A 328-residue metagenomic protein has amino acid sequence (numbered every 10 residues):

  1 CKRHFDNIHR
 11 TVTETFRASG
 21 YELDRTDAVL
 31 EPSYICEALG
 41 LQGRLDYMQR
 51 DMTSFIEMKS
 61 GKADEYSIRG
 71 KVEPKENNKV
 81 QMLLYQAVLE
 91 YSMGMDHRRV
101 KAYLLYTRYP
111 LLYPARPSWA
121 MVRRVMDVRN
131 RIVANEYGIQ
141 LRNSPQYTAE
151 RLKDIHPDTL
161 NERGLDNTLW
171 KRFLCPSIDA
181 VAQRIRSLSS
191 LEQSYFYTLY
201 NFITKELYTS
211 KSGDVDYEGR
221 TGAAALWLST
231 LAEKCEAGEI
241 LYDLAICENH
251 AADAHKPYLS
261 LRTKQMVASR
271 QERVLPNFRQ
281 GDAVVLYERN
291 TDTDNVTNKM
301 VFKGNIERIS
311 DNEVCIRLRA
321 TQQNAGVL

Functional and structural regions predicted by a protein language model:
C1-L30: A non-catalytic, helix-rich entry segment at domain boundaries
H4, I8, N78-Q81, N277: Hydrophobic (often cysteine-bearing) scaffold residues that line and stabilize catalytic clefts of nucleotide/cofactor
T15-L23, M93-R98, Q140-L141: Surface-exposed helix-capping loop/turn segments at secondary-structure junctions
R25-N130: Mg2+/Mn2+-dependent nuclease catalytic core
F55, M82, I132-N135, S144-P145 (+3 more regions): Terminal, basic amphipathic appendages of nucleotide-handling enzymes
K75, R186-S190, T230: Ser/Thr-centered flexible coil motifs
L105-G213: N-terminal intrinsically disordered, low-complexity, charge/repeat-rich segments that act as generic
Y197-L328: Conserved ASCE P-loop ATPase motor domains encompassing nucleic-acid-directed helicases/translocases
